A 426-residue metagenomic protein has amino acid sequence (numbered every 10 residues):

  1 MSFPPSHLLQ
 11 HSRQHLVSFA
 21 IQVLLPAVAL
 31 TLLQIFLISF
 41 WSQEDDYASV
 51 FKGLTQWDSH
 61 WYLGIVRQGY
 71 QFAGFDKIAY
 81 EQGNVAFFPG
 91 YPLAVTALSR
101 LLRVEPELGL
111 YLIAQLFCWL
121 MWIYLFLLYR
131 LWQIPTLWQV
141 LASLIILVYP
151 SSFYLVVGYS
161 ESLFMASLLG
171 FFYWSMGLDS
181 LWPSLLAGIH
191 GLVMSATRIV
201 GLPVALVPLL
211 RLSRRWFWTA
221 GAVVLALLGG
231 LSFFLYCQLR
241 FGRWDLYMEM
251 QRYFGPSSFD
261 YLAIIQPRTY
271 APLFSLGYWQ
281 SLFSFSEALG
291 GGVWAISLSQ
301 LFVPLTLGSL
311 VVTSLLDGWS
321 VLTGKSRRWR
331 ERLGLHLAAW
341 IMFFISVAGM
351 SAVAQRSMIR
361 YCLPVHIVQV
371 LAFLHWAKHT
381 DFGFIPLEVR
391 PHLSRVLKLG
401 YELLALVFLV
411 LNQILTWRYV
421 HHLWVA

Functional and structural regions predicted by a protein language model:
A29-S42, V207-D317, G334-M342, L415: Membrane-lumen/periplasm interface segments of specific transmembrane helices in polyprenyl phosphate-linked
Q56-Q71, A79-R103, P272-L273, G277-L282 (+2 more regions): Short hydrophobic/aromatic helix or loop-helix immediately within or flanking a transmembrane segment in polytopic
A79-V85, P89, L93, L101-I123 (+1 more regions): Loop-to-helix entry region of an early transmembrane alpha helix in multi-pass inner-membrane enzymes
T96-A97, G109-Q133, G308-D317: Transmembrane-helix motifs of polytopic, lipid-linked glycan transferases
E105-L108, L125-V148, M165, R332: Transmembrane-helix signature of polytopic, membrane-embedded enzymes that assemble or transfer cell-envelope glycans
Y124-L127, I145-V148, L163-A187, V368-A372: Specific aromatic-rich, kink-prone transmembrane helix
L147, L169-S175, P183-R211, L225-F234: Membrane-interface alpha helices of multi-pass inner-membrane proteins
V156-L163, M358-I359: Short acidic/glycine- and proline-prone juxtamembrane loop motifs at membrane-interface regions of multi-pass membrane
